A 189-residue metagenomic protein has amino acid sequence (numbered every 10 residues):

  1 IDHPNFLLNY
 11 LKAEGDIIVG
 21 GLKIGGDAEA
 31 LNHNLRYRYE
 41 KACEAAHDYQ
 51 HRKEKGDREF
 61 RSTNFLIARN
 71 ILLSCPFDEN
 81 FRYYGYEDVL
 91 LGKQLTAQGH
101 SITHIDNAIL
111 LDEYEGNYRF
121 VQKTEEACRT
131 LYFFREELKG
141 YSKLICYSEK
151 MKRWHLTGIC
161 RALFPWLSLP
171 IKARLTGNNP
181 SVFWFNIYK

Functional and structural regions predicted by a protein language model:
I1-F6, I67, F77, L91: Hydrophobic/aromatic residue at the end of a short beta strand that borders the catalytic acidic motif
D2-L35: Conserved donor NDP-sugar-binding/catalytic core segment of glycosyltransferases
H47-I67, Y83, R135: A recurrent flexible, glycine/aromatic-enriched loop bordering the glycosyltransferase active site that acts as
L66, N70-L73, I109: Short, well-ordered alpha-helical scaffold segment located in the soluble/lumenal catalytic or ligand-binding core
Y84-L91: Acidic donor-binding loop at a coil-to-helix junction in glycosyltransferase catalytic cores that engages
Q94-T96: Hydrophobic residues within well-ordered alpha-helices
Q98-R135: Active-site donor/metal-binding and catalytic loop motifs of nucleotide-sugar-dependent glycosylation enzymes
E126, K143-K189: Non-catalytic, C-terminal membrane-associated alpha-helical segments of glycosyltransferases
